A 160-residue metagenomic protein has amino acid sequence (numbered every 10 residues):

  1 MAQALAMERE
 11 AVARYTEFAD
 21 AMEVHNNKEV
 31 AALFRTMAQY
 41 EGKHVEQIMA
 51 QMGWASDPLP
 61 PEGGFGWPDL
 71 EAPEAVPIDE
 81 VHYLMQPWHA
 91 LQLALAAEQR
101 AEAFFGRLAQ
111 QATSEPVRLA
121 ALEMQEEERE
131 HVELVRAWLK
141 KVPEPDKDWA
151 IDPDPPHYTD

Functional and structural regions predicted by a protein language model:
M1-D160: Iron-associated oxidoreductase/ferritin-like identity signal
